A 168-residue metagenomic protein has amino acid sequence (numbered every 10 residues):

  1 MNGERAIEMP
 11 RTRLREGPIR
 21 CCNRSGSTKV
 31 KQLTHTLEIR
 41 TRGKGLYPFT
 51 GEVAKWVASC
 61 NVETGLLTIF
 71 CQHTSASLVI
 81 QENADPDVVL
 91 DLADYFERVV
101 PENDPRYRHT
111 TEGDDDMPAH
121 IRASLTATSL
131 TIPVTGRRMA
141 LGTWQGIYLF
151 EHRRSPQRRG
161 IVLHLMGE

Functional and structural regions predicted by a protein language model:
M1-T28: N-terminal amphipathic/basic-hydrophobic helices that include classical n-h-c signal peptides and signal-anchor
I19-E168: Active-site histidine-anchored catalytic micro-motif
